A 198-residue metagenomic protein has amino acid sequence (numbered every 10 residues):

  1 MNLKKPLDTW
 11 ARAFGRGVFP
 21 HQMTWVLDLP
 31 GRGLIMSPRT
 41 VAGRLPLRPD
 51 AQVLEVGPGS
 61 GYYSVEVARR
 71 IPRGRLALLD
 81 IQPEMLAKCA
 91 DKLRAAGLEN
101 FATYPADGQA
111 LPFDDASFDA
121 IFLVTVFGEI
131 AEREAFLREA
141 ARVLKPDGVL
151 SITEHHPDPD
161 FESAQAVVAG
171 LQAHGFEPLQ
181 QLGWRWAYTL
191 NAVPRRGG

Functional and structural regions predicted by a protein language model:
F14-I35: Class I SAM-dependent methyltransferase Rossmann-like catalytic core, especially the SAM/SAH-binding loop
R32-D50: Conserved alpha-helix/loop element of class I SAM-dependent methyltransferases that forms part of the SAM/SAH-binding
L54-A110: Class I SAM-dependent methyltransferase SAM/SAH-binding core
Q109-I121: A short acidic, Gly/Pro-enriched loop at the edge of an enzyme's catalytic core that lines a small-molecule cofactor
D119-A131: A short SAM/SAH-binding and catalytic strip from SAM-dependent methyltransferases
E134-P146: A short glycine-rich, Lys/Arg-flanked "PGG" loop and its adjoining helix->strand segment in the class I
D147-E154: Conserved beta-strand signature within the Rossmann-like core of class I S-adenosyl-L-methionine
H174, G183-G198: Core SAM-dependent methyltransferase catalytic element
